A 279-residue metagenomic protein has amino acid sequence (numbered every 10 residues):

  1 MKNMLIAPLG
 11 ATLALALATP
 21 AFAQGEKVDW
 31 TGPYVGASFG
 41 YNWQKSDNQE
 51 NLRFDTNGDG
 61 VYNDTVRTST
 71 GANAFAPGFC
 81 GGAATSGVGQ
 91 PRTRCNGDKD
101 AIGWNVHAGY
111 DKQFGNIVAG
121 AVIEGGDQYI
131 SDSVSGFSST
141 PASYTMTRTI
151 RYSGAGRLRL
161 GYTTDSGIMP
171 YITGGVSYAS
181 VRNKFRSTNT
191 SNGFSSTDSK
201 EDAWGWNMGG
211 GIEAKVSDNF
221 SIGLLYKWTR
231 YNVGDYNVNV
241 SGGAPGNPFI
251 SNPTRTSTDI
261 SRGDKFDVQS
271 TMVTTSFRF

Functional and structural regions predicted by a protein language model:
K2-A14, A18-F279: Gram-negative outer-membrane beta-barrel domains
